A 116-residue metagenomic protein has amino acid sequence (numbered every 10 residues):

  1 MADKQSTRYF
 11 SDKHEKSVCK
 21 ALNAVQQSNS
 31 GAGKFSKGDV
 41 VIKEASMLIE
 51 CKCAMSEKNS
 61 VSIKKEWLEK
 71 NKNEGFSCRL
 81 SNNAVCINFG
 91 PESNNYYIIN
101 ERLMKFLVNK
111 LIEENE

Functional and structural regions predicted by a protein language model:
M1-E116: Catalytic phosphate/metal-binding cores of nucleic-acid and nucleotide-processing enzymes, i.e., regions that mediate
